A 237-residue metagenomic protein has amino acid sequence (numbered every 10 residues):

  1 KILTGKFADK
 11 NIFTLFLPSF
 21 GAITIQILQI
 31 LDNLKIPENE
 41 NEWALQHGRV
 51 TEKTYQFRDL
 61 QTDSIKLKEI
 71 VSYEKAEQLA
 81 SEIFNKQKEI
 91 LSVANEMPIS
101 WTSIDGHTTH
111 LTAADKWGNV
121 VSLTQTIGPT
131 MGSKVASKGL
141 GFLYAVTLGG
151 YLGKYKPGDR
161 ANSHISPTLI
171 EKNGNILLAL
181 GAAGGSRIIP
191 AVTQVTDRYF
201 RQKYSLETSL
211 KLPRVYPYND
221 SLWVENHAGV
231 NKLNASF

Functional and structural regions predicted by a protein language model:
K1-L17: Long, well-ordered, tryptophan-enriched scaffold segments
I2, T24, G106-L111, V120 (+2 more regions): Short glycine-rich loop/turn motifs
F13-G21, T108-T112, T124-V135, A182-I188: Glycine-rich phosphate/pyrophosphate-binding beta-alpha loops
G21-I36, I170, L177-L178, S186-L210: M16/insulysin-pitrilysin zinc metalloprotease superfamily fold
I36-T126, L140: Internal maturation/activation junctions in enzymes
S64-K68, W117, D159, V192 (+1 more regions): Extended C-terminal subregions enriched in glycine
N119-L178, S186-I189, Q202, L206: Active-site rim segments in enzyme catalytic domains, especially the processed small/beta chain of N-terminal
